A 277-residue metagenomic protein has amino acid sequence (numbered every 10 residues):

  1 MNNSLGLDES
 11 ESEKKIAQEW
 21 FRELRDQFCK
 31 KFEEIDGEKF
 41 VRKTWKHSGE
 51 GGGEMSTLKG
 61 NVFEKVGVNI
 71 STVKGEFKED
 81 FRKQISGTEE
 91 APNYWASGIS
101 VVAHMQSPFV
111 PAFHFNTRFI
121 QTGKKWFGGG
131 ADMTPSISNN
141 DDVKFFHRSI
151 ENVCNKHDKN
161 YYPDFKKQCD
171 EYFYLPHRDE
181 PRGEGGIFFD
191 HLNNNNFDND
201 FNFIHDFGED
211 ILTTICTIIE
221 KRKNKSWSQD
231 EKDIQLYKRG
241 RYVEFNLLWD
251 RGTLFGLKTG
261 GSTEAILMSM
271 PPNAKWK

Functional and structural regions predicted by a protein language model:
E9-S86, D198-L248: Gly/Pro-rich turn-and-neighbor structural signature
E13, M105-S107, G123, M133-N139 (+2 more regions): A generic structural motif
E54-G129: Internal mixed beta-strand/loop scaffold within catalytic domains of large alpha/beta enzymes
N93-W95, S149, V153, H157 (+1 more regions): A long amphipathic alpha-helix within ATP-dependent nucleotide-binding catalytic cores
W95-S97, W126-T134, E180-N195, Y242-E244: Glycine-rich, often proline-containing surface loops adjacent to acidic residues and nearby aromatics that form
M105, T253-K277: Long, contiguous binding/interaction regions
G123-Q168: Compact, glycine/acidic-enriched structural inserts
V153-F203, I218-E220: Long, charged, mostly alpha-helical binding arms that flank functional sites
